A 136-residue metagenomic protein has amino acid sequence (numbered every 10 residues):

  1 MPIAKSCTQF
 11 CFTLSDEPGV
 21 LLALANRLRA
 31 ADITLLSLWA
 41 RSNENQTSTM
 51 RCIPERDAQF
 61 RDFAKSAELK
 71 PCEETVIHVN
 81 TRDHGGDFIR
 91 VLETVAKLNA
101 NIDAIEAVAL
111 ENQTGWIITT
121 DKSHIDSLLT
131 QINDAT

Functional and structural regions predicted by a protein language model:
M1-T136: A conserved regulatory-domain signal marking ACT and ACT-like small-molecule sensing domains and adjacent regulatory
